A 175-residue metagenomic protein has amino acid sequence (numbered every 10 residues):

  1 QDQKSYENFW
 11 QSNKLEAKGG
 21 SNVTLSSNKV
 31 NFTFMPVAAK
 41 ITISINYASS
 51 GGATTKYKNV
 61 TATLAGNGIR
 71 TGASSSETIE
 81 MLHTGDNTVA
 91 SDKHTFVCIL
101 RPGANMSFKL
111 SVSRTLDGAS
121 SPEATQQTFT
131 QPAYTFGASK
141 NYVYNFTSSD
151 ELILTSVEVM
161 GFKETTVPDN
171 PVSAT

Functional and structural regions predicted by a protein language model:
Q1-K56, A90-F96, L100-A104, K109-V112 (+4 more regions): Short, low-hydrophobicity acidic/polar segments
S50-T84, D169, S173-A174: Short, ordered, surface-exposed loop/turn motifs in non-cytosolic proteins
A65-I69, S113-A119: Change "in extracellular beta-sheet-rich domains … of secreted and cell-surface proteins" to "in beta-sheet-rich domains
T84-A90: Active-site/ligand-binding surface loops and adjacent short beta/alpha elements that line catalytic pockets across
A119-Q126: Beta-sandwich strand segments
